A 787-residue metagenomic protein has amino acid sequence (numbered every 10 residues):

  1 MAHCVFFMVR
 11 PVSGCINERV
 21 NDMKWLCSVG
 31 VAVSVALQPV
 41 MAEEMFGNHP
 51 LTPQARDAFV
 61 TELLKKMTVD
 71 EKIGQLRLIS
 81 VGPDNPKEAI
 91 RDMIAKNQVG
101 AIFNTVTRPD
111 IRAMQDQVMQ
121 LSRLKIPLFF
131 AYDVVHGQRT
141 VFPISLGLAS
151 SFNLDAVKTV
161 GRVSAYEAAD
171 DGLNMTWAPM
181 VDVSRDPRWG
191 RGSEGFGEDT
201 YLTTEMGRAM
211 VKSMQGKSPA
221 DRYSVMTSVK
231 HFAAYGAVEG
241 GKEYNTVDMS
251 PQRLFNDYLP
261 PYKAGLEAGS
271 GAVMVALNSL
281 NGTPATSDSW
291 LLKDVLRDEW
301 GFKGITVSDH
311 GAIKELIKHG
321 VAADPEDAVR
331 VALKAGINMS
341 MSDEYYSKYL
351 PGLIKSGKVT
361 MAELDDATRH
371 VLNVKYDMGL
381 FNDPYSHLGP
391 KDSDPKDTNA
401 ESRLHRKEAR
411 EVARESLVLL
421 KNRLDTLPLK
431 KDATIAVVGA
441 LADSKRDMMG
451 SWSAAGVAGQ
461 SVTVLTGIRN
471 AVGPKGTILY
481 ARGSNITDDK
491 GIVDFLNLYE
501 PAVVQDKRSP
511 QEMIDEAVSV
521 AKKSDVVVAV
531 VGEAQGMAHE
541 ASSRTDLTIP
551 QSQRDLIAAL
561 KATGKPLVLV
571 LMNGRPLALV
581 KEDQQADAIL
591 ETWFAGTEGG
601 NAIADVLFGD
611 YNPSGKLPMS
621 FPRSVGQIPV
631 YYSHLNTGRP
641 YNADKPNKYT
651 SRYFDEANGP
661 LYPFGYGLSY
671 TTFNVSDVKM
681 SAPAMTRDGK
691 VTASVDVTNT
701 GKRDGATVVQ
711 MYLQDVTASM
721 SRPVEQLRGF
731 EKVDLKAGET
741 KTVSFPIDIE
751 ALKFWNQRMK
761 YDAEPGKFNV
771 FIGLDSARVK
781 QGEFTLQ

Functional and structural regions predicted by a protein language model:
H3-F7, P11-D22: Short, Lys/Arg-enriched N-terminal segments with co-localized hydrophobic residues within the first ~10-30 amino acids
F6, V33-S34, M45, S122: Residue-level detector of alpha-helical hydrophobic segments embedded in or interacting with membranes
C15, A42-N756, D762-S776, E783-T785: Glycoside hydrolase catalytic-domain context in secreted enzymes
I16, M23-M41: Gram-negative bacterial Sec-dependent N-terminal signal peptides
W25, A777-K780: Short glycine/proline-enriched turn or capping motifs at secondary-structure junctions
